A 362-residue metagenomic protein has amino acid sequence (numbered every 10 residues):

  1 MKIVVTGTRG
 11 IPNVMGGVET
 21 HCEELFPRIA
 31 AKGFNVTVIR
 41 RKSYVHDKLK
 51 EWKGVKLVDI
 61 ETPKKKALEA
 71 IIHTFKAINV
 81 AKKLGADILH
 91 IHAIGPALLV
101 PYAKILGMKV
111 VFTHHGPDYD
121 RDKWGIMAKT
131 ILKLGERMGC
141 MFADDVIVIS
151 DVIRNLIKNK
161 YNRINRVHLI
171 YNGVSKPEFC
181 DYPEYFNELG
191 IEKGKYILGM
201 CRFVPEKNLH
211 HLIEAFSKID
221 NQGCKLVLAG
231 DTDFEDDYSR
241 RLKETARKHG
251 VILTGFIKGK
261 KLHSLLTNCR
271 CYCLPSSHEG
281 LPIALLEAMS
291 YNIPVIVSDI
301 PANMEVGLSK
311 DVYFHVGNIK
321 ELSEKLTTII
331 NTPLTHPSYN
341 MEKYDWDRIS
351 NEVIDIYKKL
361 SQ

Functional and structural regions predicted by a protein language model:
V4, G190-S217, V227: Conserved donor-binding/catalytic core segment of Leloir-type glycosyltransferases
N79-K82, I105, K129-V146: Membrane-proximal helix-turn-helix segments that form the acceptor-binding/catalytic region of lipid-linked
C140-V167, V174-K176: A short, active-site helix/loop in glycosyltransferases that binds the activated sugar's phosphate group
K158-N159, G173-L189, Q362: Acidic anion/phosphate-binding donor-loop and adjacent secondary structure in glycosyltransferase catalytic cores
S239-K260: Nucleotide-activated donor-binding/catalytic signature segment of Leloir-type glycosyltransferases, i.e., the conserved
S277: Aromatic "clamp/platform" in nucleotide-sugar-dependent glycosyltransferases that forms part of the donor/acceptor
S290, P294-V297: Short hydrophobic beta-strand element within catalytic cores of glycosyltransferases and related nucleotide-activated
V312-I319, T327-N331: Conserved acidic donor-binding segment of nucleotide-sugar-dependent glycosyltransferases
